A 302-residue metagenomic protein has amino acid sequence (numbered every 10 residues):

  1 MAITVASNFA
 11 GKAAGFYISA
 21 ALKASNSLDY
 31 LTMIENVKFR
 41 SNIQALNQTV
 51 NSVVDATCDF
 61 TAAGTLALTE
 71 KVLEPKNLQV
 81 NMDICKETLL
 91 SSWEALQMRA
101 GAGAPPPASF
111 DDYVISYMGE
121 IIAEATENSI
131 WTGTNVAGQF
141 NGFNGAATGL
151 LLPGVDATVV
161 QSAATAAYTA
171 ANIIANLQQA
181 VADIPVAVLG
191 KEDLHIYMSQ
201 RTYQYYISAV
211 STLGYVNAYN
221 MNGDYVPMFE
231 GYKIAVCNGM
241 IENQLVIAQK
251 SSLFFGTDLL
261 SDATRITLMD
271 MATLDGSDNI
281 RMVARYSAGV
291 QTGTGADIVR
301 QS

Functional and structural regions predicted by a protein language model:
A2-A56, T148-A163, A167-A171, Q204-S302: Sequence/fold signature of self-assembling virion shell proteins
T57-Y113: Long, hydrophobic/aromatic-enriched structural stretches that serve as scaffold segments
D83-S92, M198-T202, A248-K250, T292-T294: Helix N-cap / beta->alpha transition motif
S92-W93, E127, Y205-I207: Short helix/loop capping segments that flank catalytic or ligand/cofactor-binding pockets
E94, I130-N135, K191-S199, Y219: Short coil/turn segments at secondary-structure boundaries
A95-A182, V299-S302: Alpha-helical scaffold segments that mediate packing/assembly in large oligomeric complexes
A123, E127, Q200, V236: Internal mixed-charge
A175-L213: Ordered core of a single globular domain
